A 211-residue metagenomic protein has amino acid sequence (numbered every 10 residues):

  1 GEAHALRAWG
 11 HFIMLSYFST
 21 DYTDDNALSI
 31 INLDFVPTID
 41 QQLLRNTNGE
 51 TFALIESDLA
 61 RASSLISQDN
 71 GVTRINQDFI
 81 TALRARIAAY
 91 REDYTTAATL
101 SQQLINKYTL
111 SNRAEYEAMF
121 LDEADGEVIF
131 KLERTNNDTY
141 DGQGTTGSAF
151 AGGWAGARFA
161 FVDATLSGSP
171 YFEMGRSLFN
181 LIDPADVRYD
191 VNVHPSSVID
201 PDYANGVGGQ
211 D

Functional and structural regions predicted by a protein language model:
G1-L6, F12-D211: Structured, solvent-exposed acidic/aromatic patches
